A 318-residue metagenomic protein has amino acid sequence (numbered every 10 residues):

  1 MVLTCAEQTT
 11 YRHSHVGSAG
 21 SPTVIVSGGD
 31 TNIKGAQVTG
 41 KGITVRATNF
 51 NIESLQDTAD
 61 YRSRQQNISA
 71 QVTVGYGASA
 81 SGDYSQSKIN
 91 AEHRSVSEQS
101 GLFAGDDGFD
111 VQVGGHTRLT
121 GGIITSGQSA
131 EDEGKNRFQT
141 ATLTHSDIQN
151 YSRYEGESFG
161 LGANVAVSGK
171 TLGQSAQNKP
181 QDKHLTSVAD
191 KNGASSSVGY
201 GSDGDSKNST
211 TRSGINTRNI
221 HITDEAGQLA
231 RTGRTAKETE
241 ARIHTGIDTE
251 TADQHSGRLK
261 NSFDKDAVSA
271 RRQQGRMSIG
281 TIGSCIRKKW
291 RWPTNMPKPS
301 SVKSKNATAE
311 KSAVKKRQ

Functional and structural regions predicted by a protein language model:
M1-Q318: Binding/recognition "hotspot" determinant
